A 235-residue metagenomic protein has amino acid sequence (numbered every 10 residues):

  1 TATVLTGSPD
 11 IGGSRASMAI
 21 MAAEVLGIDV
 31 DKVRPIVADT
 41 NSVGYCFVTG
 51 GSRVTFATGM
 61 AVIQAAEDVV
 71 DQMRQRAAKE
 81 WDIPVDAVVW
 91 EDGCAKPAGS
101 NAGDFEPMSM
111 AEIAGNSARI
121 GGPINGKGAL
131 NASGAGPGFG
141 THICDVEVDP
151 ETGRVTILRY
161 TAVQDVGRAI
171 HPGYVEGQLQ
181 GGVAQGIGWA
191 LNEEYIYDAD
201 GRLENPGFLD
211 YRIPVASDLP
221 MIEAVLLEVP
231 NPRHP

Functional and structural regions predicted by a protein language model:
A2-T6, I157-R159: Short, aliphatic-rich beta-strand segments
G7-S14: A short interface-forming secondary-structure element
M18: Short, acidic/polar
M21-P235: C-terminal catalytic domains of large/alpha subunits in multi-subunit enzymes
